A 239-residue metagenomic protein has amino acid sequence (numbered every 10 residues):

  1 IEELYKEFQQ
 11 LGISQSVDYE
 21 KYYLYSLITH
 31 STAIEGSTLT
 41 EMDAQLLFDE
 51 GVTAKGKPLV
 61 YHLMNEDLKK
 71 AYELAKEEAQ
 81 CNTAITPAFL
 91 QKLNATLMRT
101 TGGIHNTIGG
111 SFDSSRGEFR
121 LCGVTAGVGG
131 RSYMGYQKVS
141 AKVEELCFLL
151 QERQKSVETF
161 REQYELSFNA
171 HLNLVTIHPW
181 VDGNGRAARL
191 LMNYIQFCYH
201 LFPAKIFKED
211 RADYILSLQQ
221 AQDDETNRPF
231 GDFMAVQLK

Functional and structural regions predicted by a protein language model:
I1-D182, R186-K239: FIC/Doc superfamily catalytic core
